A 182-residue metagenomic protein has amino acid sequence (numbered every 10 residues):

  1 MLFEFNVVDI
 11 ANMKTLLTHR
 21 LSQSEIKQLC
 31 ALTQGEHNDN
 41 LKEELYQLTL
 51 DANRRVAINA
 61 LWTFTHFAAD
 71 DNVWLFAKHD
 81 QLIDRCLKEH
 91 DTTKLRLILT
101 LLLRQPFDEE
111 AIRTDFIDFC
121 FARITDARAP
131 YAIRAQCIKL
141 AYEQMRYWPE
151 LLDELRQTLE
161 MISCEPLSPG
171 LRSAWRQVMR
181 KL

Functional and structural regions predicted by a protein language model:
F3-L182: Alpha-helical scaffold domains
